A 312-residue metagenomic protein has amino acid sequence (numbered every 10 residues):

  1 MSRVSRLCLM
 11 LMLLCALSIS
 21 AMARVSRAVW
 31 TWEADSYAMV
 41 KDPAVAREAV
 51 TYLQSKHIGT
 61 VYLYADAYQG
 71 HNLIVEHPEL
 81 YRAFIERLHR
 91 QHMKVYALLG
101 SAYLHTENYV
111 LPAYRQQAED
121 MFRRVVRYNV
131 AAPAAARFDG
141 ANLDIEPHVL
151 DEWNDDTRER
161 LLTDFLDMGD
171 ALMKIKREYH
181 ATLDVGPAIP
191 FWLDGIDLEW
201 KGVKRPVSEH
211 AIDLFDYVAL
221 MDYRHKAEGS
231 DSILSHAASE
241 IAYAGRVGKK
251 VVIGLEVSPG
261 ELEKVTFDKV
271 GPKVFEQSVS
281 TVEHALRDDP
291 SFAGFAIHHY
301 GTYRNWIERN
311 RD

Functional and structural regions predicted by a protein language model:
A21-L53, I189-F191, H298: Boundary/entry segment of secreted carbohydrate-active catalytic domains
W32-E33, Y96-H105, L162-K204, G248-S258: Aromatic-lined carbohydrate-recognition surfaces of secreted/lumenal glycan-active proteins
K41-A49, P78-F84, R124-N129, F191-A211 (+2 more regions): Alpha-helical scaffolding within the catalytic cores of extracellular/periplasmic polymer-degrading hydrolases
Y62-A67, R124-L161, A296-I297: Active-site groove signature of glycoside hydrolases
L63-G100, W153-V185: Aromatic-lined substrate-binding rim segments of carbohydrate-active enzymes
L111-N142, A171, V207-A211, V282-L286: An active-site-proximal structural segment forming one wall of the substrate-binding cleft that immediately precedes
D139-A141, I145-V149, V203-S232: Aromatic- and acid-rich polysaccharide-binding/catalytic face of secreted or lumenal carbohydrate-active enzymes
Y223-G229, E240, V247-D312: Substrate-binding cleft of secreted/luminal carbohydrate-active enzymes
